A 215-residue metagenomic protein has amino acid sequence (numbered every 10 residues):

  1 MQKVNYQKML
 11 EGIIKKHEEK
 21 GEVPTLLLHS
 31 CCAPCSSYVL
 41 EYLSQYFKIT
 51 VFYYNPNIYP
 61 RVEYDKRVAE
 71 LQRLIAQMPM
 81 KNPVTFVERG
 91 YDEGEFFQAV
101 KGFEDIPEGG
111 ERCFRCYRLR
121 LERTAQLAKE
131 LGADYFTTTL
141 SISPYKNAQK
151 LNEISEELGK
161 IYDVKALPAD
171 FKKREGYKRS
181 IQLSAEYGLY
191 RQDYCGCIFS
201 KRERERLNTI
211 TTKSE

Functional and structural regions predicted by a protein language model:
M1-E215: Nucleotide-activated chemistry modules centered on ATP-dependent adenylation/adenylyltransferase
